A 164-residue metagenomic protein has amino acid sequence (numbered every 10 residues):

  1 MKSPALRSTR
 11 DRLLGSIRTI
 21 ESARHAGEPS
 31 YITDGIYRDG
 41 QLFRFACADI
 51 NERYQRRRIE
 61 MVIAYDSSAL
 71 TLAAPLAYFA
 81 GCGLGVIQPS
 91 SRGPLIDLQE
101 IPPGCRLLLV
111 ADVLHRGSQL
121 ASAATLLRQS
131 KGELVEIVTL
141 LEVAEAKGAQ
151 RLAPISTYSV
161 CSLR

Functional and structural regions predicted by a protein language model:
M1-R58: Active-site-facing substrate-recognition patch
K2-S16, A23, A124-R164: PRPP-dependent phosphoribosyltransferase catalytic core
E21, L98-E100, A149: Short secondary-structure boundary/capping segments
Q41, F45-P94: Conserved PRPP/pyrophosphate-binding segment of the phosphoribosyltransferase/PRPP-pathway fold
R58, P102-G104, A153: Residue-level preference for short coil/turn positions at secondary-structure junctions
E60, C105, V135: Conserved acidic residues
A74, Y78-A111, R116-A121: Short, glycine/charge-rich flexible loops or terminal/linker lids adjacent to PRPP-binding catalytic cores
